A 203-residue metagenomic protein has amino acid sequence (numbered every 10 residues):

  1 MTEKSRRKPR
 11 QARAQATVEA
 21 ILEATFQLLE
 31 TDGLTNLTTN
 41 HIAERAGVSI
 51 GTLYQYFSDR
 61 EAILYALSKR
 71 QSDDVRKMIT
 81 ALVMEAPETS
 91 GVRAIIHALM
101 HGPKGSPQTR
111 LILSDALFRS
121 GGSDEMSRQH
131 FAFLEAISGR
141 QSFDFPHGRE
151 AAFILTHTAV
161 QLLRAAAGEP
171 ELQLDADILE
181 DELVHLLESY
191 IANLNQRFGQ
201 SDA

Functional and structural regions predicted by a protein language model:
M1-A16, F143-F145, L194-A203: N-terminal intrinsically disordered/low-complexity leader segments
K8, N36-T38, R60, F143-G148: Short glycine/proline-centered loop/turn elements that form peptide/ligand docking sites
A16, A20, A24, L28-A62: Helix-turn-helix
A24-L28, G102, T158: Short amphipathic alpha-helical elements of helix-turn-helix/winged-helix folds
L29, L64-Q71, M78, R110 (+1 more regions): Alpha-helical DNA-contacting segments of helix-turn-helix folds
D73-I79, R93-G105, R119-F143, R149-H157 (+1 more regions): Amphipathic alpha-helical packing segments from all-alpha helical-bundle domains
T80-M84, I112-S120: Short linear capping/connector segments at secondary-structure termini
G105, T109, T156-D175, E188-G199: Amphipathic C-terminal alpha-helical segment
